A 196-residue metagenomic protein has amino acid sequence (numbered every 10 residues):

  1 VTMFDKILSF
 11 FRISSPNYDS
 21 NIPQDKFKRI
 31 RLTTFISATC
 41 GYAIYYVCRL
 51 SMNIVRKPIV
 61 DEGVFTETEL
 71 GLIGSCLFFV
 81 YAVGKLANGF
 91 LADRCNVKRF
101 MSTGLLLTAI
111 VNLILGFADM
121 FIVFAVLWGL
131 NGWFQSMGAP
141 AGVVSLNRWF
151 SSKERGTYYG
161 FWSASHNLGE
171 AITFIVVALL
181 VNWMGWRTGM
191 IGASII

Functional and structural regions predicted by a protein language model:
T2-V47: Cytosolic juxtamembrane N-terminal segment immediately preceding the first transmembrane helix of multi-pass
T33-E67: Extracytoplasmic
L50, F78-L86, E170-A171: Residue-level signature of mid-helix packing/kink "hotspots" within the transmembrane helices of 12-pass Major
P58, G89-F90, L179: Membrane-interface helix termini in secondary transporters
V83-F121: Conserved MFS/SLC helix-loop-helix module at the cytosolic interface between two early adjacent transmembrane helices
M120-W128: Short hydrophobic/alpha-helical segments at membrane-entry points of transmembrane helices in Major Facilitator
L127-N167: Cytoplasmic helix-loop-helix junction between adjacent transmembrane helices in 12-TM secondary transporters
W162-I196: Helix-loop-helix hairpin linking two adjacent transmembrane segments in secondary transporters
